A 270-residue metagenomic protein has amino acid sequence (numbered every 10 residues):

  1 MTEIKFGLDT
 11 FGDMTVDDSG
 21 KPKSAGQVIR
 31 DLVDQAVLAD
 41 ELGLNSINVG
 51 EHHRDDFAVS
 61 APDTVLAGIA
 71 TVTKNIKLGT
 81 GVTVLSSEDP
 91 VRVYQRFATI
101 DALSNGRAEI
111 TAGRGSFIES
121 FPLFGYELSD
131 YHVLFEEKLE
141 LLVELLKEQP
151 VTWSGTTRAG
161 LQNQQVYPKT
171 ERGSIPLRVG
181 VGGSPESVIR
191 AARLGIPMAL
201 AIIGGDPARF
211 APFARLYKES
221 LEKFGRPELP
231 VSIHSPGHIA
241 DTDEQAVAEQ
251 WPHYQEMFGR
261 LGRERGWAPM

Functional and structural regions predicted by a protein language model:
M1-T73, K77, G173-I175: N-terminal beta1-alpha1-beta2 module of alpha/beta enzyme domains
T2, L8-T10, H132-V166, A208-M270: An alpha-helical appendage that flanks or caps ligand/catalytic pockets
T2-A25, S87-W153, P197-A199, D206-A208: Flexible, glycine-rich active-site loops centered on histidine and acidic residues that chelate a metal or position
F6-T10, I47-V49, L78-T80, A108-A112 (+3 more regions): Hydrophobic faces of well-ordered beta-strands that scaffold small-molecule active sites in alpha/beta enzyme cores
M14-R30, T83-V91, R172-G183, H238-A240: Active-site mouth loops of central-metabolism enzymes
L32-A36, D63-A67, Y94-A98, E136-V143 (+2 more regions): Generic structural signal for well-ordered alpha-helices, preferentially at hydrophobic/aromatic core positions
D40-E41, L66-N75, F97, D101-A108 (+2 more regions): Acidic (Asp/Glu)-rich catalytic clusters
G183-P207, A214: A conserved active-site cap/scaffold subdomain adjacent to cofactor or substrate pockets
